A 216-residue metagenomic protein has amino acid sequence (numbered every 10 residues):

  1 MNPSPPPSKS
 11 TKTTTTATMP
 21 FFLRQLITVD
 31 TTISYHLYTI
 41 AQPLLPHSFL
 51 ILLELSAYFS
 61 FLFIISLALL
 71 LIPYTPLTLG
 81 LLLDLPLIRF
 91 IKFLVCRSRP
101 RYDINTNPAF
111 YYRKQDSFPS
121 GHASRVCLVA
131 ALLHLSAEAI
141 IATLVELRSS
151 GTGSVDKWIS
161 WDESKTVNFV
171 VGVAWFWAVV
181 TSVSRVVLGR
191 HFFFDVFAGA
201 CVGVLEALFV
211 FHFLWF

Functional and structural regions predicted by a protein language model:
M1-I65, R89-S117: N-terminal transmembrane-helix/juxtamembrane module of multi-pass inner/ER membrane proteins
P43-I51, P73, S184-F192: Membrane-helix interfacial "entry" motifs
Y58, I72-P73, V95-C96, G189 (+1 more regions): Short helix-capping/hinge motifs at transmembrane helix termini and TM-loop junctions
S60-F61, L82, S124: Residue-level signal for the membrane-embedded core of alpha-helical transmembrane segments, especially mid-helix
I65-L87: Interfacial segments of alpha-helical transmembrane regions
L79-R97, T166-V183: Small-polar-interrupted transmembrane alpha-helices in polytopic inner-membrane proteins
D103-F216: Membrane-embedded catalytic cores of phosphoryl/pyrophosphoryl-handling enzymes
